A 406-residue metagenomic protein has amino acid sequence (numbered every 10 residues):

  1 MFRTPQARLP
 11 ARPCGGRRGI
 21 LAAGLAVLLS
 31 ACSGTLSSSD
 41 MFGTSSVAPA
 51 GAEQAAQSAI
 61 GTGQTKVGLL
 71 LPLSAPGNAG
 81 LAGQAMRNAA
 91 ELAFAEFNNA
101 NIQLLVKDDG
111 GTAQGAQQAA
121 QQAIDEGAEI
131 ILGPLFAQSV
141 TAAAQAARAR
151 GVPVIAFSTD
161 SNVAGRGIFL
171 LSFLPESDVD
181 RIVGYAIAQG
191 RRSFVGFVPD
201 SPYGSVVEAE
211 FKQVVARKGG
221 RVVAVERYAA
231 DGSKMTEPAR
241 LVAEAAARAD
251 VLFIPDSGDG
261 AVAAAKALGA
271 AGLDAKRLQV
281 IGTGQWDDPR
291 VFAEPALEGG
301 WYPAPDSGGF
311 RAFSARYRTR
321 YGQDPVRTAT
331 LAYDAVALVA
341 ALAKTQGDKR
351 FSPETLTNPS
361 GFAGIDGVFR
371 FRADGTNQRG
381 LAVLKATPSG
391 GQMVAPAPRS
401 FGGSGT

Functional and structural regions predicted by a protein language model:
L28-A31: C-terminal motif of bacterial Sec signal peptides marking the signal peptidase cleavage site
S33-L36: Bacterial signal peptide processing site
A48-N88, K107, A113, T328: Extracytoplasmic "Venus flytrap"
Q84-A85, E96-N162, S172: Beta-alpha junction/loop-to-helix N-cap segments that form part of ligand/metal-binding clefts
A123-L135, V154-F157, S193-V198, A246-A261 (+2 more regions): Periplasmic-binding protein-like
L170-R227: An alpha-beta-alpha
A261-Y333, Q346-G347, A397, F401-S404: Extracellular/periplasmic periplasmic-binding protein-like sensory domains
Y321-A395, S404-T406: Segments of small-molecule ligand-sensing domains
